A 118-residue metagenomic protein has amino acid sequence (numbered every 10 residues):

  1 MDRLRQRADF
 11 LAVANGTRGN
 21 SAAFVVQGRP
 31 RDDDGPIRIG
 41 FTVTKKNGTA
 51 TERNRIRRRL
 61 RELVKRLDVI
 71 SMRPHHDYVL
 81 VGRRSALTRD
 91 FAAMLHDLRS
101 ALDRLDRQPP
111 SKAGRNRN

Functional and structural regions predicted by a protein language model:
M1-N118: Positively charged, solvent-exposed patches that mediate nucleic-acid binding
